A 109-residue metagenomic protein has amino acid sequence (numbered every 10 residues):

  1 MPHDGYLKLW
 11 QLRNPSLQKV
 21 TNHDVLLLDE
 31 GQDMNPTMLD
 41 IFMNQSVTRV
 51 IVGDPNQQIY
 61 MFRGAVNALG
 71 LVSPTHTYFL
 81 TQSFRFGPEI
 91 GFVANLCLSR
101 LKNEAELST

Functional and structural regions predicted by a protein language model:
M1-K8: Conserved P-loop NTPase mechanochemical-coupling segment
L7, Q18-T21: Conserved core of the PLP fold type I
V20-T21, V25-L27, Q32-T109: Conserved helicase motor core of SF1/SF2 NTP-dependent helicases
